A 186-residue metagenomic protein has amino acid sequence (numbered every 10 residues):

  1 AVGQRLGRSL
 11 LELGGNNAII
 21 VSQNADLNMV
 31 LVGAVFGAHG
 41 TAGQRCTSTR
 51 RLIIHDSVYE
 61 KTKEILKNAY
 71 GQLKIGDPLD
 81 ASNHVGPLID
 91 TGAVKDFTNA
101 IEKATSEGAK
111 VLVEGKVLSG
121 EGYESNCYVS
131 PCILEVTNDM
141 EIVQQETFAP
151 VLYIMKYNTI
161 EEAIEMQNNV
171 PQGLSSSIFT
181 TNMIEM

Functional and structural regions predicted by a protein language model:
A1-N138, E161, E165-Q167: ALDH superfamily catalytic-core signature
Q23, D90, Y153-N158, F179: A structural signal for short, well-ordered beta-strand elements
T41-Q44, Y153, L174: Generic hydrophobic, helix-prone segments enriched in Leu/Val/Ile
N83, N126-S130, Q145-V151, V170-L174: Conserved glycine-rich beta-strand-loop-beta hairpin in the small C-terminal domain of fold type I
E107-V113, Q172-T180: Bilobed periplasmic-binding protein-like "clamshell/Venus-flytrap" ligand-binding domains
A109, V151-L152: Short, conserved active-site loop motifs that form the nucleotide-linked donor/cofactor pocket
M140-Q144: Cytochrome P450 core scaffold surrounding the K-helix E-X-X-R motif and the conserved "meander" helix-loop region
M183-M186: Short, intrinsically disordered, charge-balanced linker/junction segments flanking boundaries in proteins
